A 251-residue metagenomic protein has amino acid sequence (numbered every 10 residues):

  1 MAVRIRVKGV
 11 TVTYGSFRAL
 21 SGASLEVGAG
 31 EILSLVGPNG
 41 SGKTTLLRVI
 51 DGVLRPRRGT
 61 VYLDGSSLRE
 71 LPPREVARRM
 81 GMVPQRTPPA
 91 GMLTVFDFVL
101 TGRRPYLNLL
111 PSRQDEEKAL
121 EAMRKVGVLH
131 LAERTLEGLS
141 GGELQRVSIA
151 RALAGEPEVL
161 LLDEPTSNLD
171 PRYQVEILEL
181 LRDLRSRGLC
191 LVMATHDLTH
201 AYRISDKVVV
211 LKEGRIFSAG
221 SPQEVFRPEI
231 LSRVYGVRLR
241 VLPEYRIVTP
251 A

Functional and structural regions predicted by a protein language model:
V36-P38: The feature captures the beta-strand-to-loop junction immediately N-terminal to the Walker
D51: Helix-to-loop junction immediately C-terminal to a conserved catalytic motif
G59-S67, V76: Conserved ABC transporter NBD signature motif
L100, Q114-L131: Conserved ABC ATPase "signature" region
T135-L139, E143: Conserved ABC ATPase signature
L160-D163: Catalytic Walker B motif of ABC-type/P-loop ATPase nucleotide-binding domains
